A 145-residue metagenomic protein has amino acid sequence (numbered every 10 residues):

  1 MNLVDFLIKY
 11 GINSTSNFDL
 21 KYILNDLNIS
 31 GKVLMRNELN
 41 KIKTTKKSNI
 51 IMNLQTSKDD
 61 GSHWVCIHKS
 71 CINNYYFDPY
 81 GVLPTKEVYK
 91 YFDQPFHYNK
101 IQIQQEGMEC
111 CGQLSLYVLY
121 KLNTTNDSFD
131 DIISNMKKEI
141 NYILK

Functional and structural regions predicted by a protein language model:
M1-K32, Q105-L122, S134-K145: Cysteine-nucleophile protease catalytic domains, especially the papain-like/related folds used in DUB/UBL proteases
M1-V65, K69-N73: Cysteine protease catalytic domains with a Cys-His-Asp triad
N49-L122: Cysteine protease-like catalytic core of ubiquitin/ubiquitin-like
T124-S128: Phosphate-handling active-site elements
